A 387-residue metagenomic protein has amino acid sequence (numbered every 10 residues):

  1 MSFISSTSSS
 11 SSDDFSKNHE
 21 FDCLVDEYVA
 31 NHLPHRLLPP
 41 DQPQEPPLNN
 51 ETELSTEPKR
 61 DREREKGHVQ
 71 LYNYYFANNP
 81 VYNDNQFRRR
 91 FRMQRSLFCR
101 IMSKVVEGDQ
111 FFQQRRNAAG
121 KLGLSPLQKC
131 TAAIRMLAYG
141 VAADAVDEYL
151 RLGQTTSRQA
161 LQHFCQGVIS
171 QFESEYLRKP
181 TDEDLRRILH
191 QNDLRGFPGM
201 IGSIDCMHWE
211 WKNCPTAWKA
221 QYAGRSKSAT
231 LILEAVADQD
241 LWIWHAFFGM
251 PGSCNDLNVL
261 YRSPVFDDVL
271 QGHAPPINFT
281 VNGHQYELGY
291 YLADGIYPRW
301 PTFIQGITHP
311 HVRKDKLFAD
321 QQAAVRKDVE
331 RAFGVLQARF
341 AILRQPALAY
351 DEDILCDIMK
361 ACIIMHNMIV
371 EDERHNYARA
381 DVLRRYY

Functional and structural regions predicted by a protein language model:
M1-R116, E173, R379: Charged, often Cys/His-bearing segments associated with DNA-binding zinc-finger transcription factors
S2-S6, A143-Y387: Short, well-ordered secondary-structure "scaffold" segments embedded in the functional core of diverse domains
R89-R92, A118-L124, I134, F248: Short basic-aromatic helix/loop recognition motifs at nucleic-acid and histone-peptide binding interfaces
R100-I101, A132, I188: A structural signal for short hydrophobic/aromatic patches embedded in well-ordered alpha helices
M102-A119, G140-A142, Q337-A347: Structural recognition of short helix-loop-helix hairpins that underlie histone-fold modules
G108, C130, L231: DNA-binding interface regions
P126-A138: Short, amphipathic alpha-helical "recognition" segments used to contact nucleic acids or chromatin
